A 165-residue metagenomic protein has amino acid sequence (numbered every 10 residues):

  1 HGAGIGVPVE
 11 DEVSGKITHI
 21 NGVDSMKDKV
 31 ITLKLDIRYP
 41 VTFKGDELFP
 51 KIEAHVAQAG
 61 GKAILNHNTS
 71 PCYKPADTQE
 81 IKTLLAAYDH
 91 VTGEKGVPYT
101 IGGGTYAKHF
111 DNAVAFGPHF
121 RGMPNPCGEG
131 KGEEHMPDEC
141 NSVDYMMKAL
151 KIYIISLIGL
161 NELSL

Functional and structural regions predicted by a protein language model:
H1, A57, G61, D89 (+2 more regions): Generic secondary-structure signature for well-ordered alpha-helical cores
H1-F43: Midchain, well-structured core segments that form catalytic/ion-binding scaffolds
G2-V13, G60-N66, S164-L165: Flexible, glycine/charged-enriched surface loops at secondary-structure junctions
I20-S25, K34-V41, K62-I81, A87-D89 (+1 more regions): A short beta-alpha structural unit
K27, E94-L163: Zn-dependent metallopeptidase/amidohydrolase metal-coordination segment
T32, K62-H67, E129-P137: A short small-residue
E47-A57: Short amphipathic alpha-helices in soluble, non-transmembrane regions that often serve as interface/regulatory elements
